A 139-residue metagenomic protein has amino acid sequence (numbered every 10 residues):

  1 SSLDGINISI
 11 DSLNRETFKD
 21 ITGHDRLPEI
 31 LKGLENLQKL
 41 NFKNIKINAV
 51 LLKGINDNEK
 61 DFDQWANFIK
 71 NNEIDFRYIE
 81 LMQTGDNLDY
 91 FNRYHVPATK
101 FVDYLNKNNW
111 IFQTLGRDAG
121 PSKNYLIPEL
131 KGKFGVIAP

Functional and structural regions predicted by a protein language model:
S1-D75: Radical SAM/AdoMet-radical enzyme domain recognition
G5-I8, Q83, F112-T114: Short, well-ordered helical secondary-structure segments
I6-I8, R15, F68-E73, Y78 (+3 more regions): Non-transmembrane, interaction-prone segments in cytosolic or luminal domains
S9-D11, I79-L81, I137-P139: Generic beta-structure capping elements
N14, K53-G54, T84-D86, P121-S122: Short secondary-structure capping/turn micro-motifs that flank functional sites
K19-T22, L52, M82-Q83, L126 (+1 more regions): Generic, ordered loop/turn and secondary-structure boundary motif
I45-N48, E80-F91: Short, flexible active-site loops
D86-P139: Accessory C-terminal segments flanking Radical SAM cores
